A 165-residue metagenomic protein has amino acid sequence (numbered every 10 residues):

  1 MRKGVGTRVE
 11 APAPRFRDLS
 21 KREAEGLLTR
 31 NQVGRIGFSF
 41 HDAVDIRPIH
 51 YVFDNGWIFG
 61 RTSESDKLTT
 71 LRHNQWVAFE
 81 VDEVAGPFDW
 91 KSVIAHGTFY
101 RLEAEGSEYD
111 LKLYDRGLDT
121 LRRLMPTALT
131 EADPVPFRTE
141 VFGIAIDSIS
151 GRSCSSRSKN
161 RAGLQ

Functional and structural regions predicted by a protein language model:
R2-R15, E83-Q165: Charged, gly/pro-rich active-site loop segments
E10-R35: Short, basic/aromatic recognition patches
G26, H41, T69, P87-D89 (+1 more regions): Generic marker of residues within folded, mature protein domains
R30, A43-D45, H73, K91 (+1 more regions): Residue-level preference for beta-strand/loop junctions
N31-S63, F79: Short beta-strand segments
G34, I49, I58, V77 (+3 more regions): A broad, low-specificity signal marking well-ordered, structured residues that form hydrophobic/aromatic
G60-V93: Helix-adjacent hinge/juxtasegments
